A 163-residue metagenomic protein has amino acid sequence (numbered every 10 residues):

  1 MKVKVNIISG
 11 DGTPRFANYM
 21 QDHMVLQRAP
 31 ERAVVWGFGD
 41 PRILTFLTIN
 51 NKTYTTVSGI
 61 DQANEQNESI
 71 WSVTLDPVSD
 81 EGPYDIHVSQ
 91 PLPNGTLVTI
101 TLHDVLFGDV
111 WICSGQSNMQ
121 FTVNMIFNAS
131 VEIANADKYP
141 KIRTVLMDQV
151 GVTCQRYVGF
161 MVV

Functional and structural regions predicted by a protein language model:
M1-V163: Cell-envelope and extracellular/periplasmic
